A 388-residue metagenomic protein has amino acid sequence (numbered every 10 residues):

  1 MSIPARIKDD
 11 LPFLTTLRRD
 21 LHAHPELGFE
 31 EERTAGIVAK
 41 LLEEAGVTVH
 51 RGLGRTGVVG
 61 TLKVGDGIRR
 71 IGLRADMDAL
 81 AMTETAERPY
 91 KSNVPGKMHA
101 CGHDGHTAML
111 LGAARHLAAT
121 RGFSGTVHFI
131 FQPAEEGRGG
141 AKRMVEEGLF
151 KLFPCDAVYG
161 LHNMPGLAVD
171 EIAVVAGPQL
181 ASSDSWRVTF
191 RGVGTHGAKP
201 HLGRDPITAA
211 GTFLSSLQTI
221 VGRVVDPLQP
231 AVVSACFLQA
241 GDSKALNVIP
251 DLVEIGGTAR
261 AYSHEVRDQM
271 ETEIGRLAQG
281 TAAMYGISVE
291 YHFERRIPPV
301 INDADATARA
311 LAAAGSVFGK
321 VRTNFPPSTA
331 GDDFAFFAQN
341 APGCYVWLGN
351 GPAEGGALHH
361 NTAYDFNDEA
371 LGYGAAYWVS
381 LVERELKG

Functional and structural regions predicted by a protein language model:
M1-H99, D104, A108-F123: Acidic/His- and Gly-rich active-site-bordering loop/insert found across diverse amide/peptide-bond hydrolases
H24, H201-T208, H264-E271: Active-site pocket-shaping loop/turn-to-helix segments
E26, D76-D78, A134, M164 (+3 more regions): Active-site beta-loop-alpha junctions enriched in small/polar residues
H50, H128-I130, E290: A structural signal for isolated positions on well-ordered beta-strands in alpha/beta enzyme cores
V58-V59, L80-M82, A86-M98, D104-G105 (+4 more regions): Histidine/acidic-residue-rich, glycine-tolerant segments that coordinate divalent metal ions
L62, F190-G192, A259-A261: Short beta-strand-to-loop capping motifs
G72-R74, T83, W186, Y345-N350: Non-cysteine beta-strand/loop elements that form the S-adenosyl-L-methionine
G211-G388: Metal-dependent amide/peptide-bond hydrolase catalytic core, centered on the "pita-bread" metallohydrolase fold
